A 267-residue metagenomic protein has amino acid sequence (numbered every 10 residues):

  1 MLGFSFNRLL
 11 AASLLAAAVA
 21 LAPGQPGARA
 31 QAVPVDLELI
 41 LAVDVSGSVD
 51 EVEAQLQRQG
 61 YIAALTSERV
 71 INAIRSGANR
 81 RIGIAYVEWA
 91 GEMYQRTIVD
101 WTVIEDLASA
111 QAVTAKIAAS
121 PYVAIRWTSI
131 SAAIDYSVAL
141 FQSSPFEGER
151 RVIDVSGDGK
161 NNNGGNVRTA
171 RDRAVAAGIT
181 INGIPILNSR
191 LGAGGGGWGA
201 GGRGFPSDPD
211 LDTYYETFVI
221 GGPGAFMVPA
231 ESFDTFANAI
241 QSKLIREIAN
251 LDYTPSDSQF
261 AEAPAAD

Functional and structural regions predicted by a protein language model:
A11-A22: Bacterial N-terminal signal peptides
V33-I98, A133-S137, V152-S156, I184: Von Willebrand factor
A42-V52, I84, D100, K116-W127 (+3 more regions): Second-shell loop/turn segments in exported
G77-K116, W198-D208, D212-E216: Short beta-strand-loop
R96, Q111-R151, P185-G196, A239: Von Willebrand factor
W127-A177, D267: Exposed acidic/Ser/Thr-rich ligand/metal-binding surfaces
K160-Y214: VWA/integrin I-like adhesion module and closely mimicked acidic/polar interface patches used
M227-D267: C-terminal "exit" segments of structured domains
